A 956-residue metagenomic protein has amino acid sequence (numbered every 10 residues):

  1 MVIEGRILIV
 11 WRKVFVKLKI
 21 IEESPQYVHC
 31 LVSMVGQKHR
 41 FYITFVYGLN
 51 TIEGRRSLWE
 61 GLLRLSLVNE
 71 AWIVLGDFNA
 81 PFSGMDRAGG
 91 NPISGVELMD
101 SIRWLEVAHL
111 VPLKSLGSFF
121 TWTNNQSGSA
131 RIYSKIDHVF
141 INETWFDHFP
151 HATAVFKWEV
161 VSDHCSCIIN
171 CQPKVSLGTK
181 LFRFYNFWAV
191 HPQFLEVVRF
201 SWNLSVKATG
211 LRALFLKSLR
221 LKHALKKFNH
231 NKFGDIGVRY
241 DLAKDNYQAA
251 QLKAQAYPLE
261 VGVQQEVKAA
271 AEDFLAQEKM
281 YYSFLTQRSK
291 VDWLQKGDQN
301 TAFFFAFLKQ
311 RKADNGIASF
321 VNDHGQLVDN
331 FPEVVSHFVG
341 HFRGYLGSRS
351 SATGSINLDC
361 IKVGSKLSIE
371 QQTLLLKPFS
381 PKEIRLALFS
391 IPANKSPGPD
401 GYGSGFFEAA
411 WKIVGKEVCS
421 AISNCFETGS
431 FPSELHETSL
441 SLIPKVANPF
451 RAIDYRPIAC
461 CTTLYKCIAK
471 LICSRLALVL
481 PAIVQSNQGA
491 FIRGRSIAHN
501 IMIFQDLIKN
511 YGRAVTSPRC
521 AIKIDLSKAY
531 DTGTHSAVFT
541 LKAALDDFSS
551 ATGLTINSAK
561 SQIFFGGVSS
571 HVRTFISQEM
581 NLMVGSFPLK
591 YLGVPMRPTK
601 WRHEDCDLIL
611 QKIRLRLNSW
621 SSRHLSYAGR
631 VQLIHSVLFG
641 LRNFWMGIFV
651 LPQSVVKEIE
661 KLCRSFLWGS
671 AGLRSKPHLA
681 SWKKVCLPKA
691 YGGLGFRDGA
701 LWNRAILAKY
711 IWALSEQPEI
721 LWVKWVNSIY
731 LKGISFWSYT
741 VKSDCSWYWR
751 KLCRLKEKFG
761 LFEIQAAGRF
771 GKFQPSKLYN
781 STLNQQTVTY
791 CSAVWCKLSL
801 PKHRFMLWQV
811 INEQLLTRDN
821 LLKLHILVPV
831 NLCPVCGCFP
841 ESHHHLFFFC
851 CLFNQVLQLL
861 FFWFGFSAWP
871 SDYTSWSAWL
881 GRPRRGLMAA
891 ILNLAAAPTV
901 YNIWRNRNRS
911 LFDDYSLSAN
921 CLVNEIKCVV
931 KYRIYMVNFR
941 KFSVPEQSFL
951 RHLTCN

Functional and structural regions predicted by a protein language model:
M1-V267, G297, G325, G553 (+4 more regions): A shared catalytic/ligand-binding motif for oxyanion handling
T44-F45, N315-N330, S368-T373, I384-F406 (+11 more regions): Short, conserved non-catalytic motifs in the polymerase core
G117-I132, D359, Q372, I556-F587 (+3 more regions): Short, conserved micro-motifs composed of acidic
A189-N231, E579-Q653, K661, A671 (+7 more regions): Basic, alpha-helical interaction scaffolds
V197, S289-I453, C467, F587 (+1 more regions): Surface-exposed loop/turn segments and immediately adjacent short secondary-structure elements within folded domains
I236, R493, Q562-F565, K590-E763 (+4 more regions): Non-catalytic, peripheral interaction segments enriched in hydrophobic/basic residues
K751, L755-P840, N902, T954-C955: Helix/loop segments that flank and initiate small ligand/metal-binding modules
F805, K823-N956: Family-specific functional microsites
